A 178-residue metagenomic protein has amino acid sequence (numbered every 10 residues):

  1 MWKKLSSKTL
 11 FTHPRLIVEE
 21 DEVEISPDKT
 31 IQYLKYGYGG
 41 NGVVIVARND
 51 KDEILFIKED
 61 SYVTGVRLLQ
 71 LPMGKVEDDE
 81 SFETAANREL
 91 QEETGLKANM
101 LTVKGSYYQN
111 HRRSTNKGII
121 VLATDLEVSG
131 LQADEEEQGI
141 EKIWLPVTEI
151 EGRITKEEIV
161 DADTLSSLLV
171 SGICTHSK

Functional and structural regions predicted by a protein language model:
W2, K8-V44, D50: Acidic, metal-coordinating catalytic segment for phosphate/diphosphate chemistry, firing primarily on the Nudix
W2, V66-R67, D78, I119 (+1 more regions): Nudix hydrolase/Nudix homology domain
K3, K97-K104: A short coil-to-beta-strand element that immediately follows conserved catalytic motifs
K8-L10, G105-N110: Short, solvent-exposed loop/turn elements at beta->coil junctions and helix N-caps that rim active or binding pockets
E19-P27, N110-G130, I143: Active-site-adjacent beta-strand/loop module that shapes the phosphate/pyrophosphate-binding cleft
S26-D28, N49-K51, D60, A123-V128 (+2 more regions): Short loop segments at secondary-structure junctions
G39, V43-R88, E136: Conserved Nudix-box catalytic region and its N-terminal flanking loop in Nudix hydrolases and closely related
S81-A85, E93-M100: Beta-rich strand-turn-strand
